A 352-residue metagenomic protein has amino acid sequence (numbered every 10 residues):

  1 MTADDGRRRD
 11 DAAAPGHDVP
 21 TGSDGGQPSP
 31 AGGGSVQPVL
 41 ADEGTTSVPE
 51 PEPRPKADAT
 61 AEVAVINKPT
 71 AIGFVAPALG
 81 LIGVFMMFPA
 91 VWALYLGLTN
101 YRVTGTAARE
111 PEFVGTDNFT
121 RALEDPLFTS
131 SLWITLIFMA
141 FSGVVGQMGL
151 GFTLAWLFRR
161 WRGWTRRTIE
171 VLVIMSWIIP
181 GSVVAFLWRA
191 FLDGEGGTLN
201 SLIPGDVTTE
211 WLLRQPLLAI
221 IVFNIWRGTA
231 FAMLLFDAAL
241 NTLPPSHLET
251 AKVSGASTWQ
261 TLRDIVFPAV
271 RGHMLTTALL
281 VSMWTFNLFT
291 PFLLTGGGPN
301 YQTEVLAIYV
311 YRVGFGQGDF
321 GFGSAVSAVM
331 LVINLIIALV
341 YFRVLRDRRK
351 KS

Functional and structural regions predicted by a protein language model:
M1-A76, G163-R167, F342-S352: Transmembrane alpha-helical segments of polytopic membrane transport and secretion proteins
N67-S352: A structural signal for multi-pass alpha-helical bundles of membrane permease subunits that mediate small-molecule
